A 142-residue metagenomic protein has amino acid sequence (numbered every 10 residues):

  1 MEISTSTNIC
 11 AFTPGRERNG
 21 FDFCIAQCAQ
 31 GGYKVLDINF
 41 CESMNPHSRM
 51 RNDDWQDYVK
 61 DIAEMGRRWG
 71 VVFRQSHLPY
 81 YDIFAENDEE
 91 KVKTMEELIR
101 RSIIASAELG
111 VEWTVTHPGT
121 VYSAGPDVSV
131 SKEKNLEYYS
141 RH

Functional and structural regions predicted by a protein language model:
M1-R18: Boundary/entry segment of secreted carbohydrate-active catalytic domains
I3-T7, L36-I38, F73-L78, T114-T116: Hydrophobic faces of well-ordered beta-strands that scaffold small-molecule active sites in alpha/beta enzyme cores
I9-A11, F40-E42, P79-D82, P118-Y122: Active-site-proximal loop/turn and secondary-structure-junction residues that shape catalytic pockets, frequently
G15-C28, K91-I103: Short, acidic/polar
N19-D22, S48-G66: Glycine-rich, positively charged N-terminal anion/phosphate-binding segment
G20-E42, L109-G110: Catalytic domains of carbohydrate-active enzymes, especially glycoside hydrolases
N39-R49, F84-N87: Glycine-/proline-rich flexible loop or hinge segments
D57-V72, D82-H142: Active-site acidic/histidine proton-transfer and metal-coordination neighborhood in alpha/beta enzyme cores
